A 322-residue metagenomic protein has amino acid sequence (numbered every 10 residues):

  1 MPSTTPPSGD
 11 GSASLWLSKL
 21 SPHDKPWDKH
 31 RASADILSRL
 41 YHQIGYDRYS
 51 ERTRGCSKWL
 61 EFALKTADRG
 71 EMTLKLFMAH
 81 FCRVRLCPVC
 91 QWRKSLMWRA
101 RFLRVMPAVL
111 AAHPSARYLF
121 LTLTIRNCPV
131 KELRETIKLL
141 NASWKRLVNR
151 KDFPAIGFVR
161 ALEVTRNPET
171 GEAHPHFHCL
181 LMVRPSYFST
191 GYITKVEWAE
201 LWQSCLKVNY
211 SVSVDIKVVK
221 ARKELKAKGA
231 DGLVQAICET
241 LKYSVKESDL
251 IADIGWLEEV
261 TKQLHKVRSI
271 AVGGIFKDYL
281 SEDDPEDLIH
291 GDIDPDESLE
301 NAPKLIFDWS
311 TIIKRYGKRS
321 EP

Functional and structural regions predicted by a protein language model:
M1-A173, V183-P322: Right-hand nucleic-acid polymerase module
C179: Cys/His-coordinated zinc-finger cores
